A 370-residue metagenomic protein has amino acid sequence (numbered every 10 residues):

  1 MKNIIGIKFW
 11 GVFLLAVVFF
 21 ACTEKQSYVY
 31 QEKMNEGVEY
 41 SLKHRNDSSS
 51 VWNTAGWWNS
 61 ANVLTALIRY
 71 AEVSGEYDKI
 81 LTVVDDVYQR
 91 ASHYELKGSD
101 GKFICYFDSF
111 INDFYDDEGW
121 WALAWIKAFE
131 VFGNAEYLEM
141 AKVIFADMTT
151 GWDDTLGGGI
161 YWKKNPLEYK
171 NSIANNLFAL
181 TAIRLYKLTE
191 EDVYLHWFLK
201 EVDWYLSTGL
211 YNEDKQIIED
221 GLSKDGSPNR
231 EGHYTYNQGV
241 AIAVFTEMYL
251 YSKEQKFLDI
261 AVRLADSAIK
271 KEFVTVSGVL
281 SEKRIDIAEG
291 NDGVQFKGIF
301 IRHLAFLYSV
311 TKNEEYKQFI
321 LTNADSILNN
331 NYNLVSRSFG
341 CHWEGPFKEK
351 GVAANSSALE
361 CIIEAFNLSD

Functional and structural regions predicted by a protein language model:
M1-G11: Bacterial N-terminal signal peptides that target proteins for export
F19-A21: C-terminal motif of bacterial Sec signal peptides marking the signal peptidase cleavage site
Y28-D116, V131, K170, H233 (+1 more regions): CBM-like carbohydrate-recognition segments
S60, E118-W121, L138, N175 (+6 more regions): Residue-level detector of extended alpha-helical repeat arrays and alpha-solenoid scaffolds
L81-D85, Q89-L188, D192-L199: Extended ligand-binding groove/face enriched in aromatic
N175, A182-Y186, Y194-M248: Active-site cradle of extracellular carbohydrate-active enzymes
N237-S252, F257-F273: Oxyanion-binding "anion nests"
